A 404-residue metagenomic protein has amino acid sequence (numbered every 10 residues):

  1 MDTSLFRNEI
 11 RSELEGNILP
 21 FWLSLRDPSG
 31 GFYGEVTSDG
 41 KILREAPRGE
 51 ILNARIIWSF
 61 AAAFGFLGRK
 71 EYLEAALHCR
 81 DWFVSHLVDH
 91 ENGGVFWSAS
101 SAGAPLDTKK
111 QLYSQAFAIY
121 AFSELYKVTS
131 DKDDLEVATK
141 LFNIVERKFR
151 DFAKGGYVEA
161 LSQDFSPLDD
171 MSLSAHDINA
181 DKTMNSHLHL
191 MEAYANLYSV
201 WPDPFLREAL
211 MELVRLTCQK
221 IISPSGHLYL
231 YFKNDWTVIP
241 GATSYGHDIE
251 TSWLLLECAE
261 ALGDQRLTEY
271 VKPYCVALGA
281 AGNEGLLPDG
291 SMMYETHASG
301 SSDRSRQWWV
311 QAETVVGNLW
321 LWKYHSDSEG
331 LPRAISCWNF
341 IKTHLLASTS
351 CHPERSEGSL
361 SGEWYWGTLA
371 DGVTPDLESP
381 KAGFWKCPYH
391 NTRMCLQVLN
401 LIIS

Functional and structural regions predicted by a protein language model:
M1-R355, S359-S404: Glycan-recognition and catalytic cores of secretory/periplasmic carbohydrate-active enzymes
